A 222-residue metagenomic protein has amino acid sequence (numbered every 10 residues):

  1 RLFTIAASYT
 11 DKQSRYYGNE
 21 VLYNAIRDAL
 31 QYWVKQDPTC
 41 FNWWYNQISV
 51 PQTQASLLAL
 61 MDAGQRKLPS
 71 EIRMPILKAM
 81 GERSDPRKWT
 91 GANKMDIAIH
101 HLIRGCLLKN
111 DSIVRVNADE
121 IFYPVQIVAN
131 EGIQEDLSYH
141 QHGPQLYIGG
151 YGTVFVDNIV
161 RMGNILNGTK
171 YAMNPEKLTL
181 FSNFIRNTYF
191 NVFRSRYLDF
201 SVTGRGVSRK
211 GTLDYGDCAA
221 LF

Functional and structural regions predicted by a protein language model:
R1-C218: Aromatic-lined, polymer-binding surfaces characteristic of secreted/periplasmic polysaccharide-degrading enzymes
A220-F222: Ordered core of a single globular domain
